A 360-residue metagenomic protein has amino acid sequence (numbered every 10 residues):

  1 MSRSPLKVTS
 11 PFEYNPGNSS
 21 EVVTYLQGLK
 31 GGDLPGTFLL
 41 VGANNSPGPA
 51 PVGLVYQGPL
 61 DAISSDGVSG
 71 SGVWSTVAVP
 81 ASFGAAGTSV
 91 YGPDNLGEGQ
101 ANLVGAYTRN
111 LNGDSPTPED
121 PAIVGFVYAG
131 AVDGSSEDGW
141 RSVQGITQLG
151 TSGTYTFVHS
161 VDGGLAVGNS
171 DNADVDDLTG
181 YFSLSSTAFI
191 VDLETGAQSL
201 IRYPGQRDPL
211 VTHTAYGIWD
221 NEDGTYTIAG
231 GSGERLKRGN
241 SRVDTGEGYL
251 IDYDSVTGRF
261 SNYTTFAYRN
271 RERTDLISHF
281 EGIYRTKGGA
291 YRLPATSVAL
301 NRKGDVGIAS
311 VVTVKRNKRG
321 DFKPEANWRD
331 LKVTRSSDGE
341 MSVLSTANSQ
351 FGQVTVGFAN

Functional and structural regions predicted by a protein language model:
S2-N360: Residue-level hotspots at or immediately adjacent to binding/recognition sites across diverse folds
